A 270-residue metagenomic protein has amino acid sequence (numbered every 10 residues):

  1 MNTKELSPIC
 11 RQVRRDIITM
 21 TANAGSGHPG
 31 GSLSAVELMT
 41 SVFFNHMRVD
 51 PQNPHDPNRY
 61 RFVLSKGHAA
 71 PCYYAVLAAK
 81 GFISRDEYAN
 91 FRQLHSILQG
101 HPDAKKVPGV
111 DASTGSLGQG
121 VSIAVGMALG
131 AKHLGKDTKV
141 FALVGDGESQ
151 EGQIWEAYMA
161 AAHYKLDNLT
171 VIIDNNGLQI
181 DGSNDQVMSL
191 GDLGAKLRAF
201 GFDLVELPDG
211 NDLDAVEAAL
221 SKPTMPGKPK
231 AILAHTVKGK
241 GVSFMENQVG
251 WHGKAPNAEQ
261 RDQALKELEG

Functional and structural regions predicted by a protein language model:
M1-E5: Non-catalytic, mobile gating and regulatory segments of ester bond hydrolases
C10-S26, D174-N176: N-terminal capping segment at the start of a domain
I17-M20, S32-H163: Cofactor-binding active-site loop characterized by glycine-rich and histidine/acidic residues
G25-L33: Structural motif
V63-K66, S183, V187, E206-D209 (+1 more regions): Hydrophobic alpha-helical scaffolding
H68-A69, Y73, N176-G177, T236-G239: Glycine-rich beta-alpha junction loops
G109, S113-S116, V121-T224: Thiamine diphosphate
F202, G210-L213, E217-G270: Glycine/aspartate-rich loop-and-adjacent alpha/beta segment that forms the canonical ThDP
